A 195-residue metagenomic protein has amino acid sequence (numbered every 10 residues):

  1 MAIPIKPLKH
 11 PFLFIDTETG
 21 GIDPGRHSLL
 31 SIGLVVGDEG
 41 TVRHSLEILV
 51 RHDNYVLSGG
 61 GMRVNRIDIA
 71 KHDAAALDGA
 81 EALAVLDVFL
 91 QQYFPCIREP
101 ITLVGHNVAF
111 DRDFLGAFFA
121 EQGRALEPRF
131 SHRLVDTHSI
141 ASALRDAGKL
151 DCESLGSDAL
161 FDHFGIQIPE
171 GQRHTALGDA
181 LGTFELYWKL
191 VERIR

Functional and structural regions predicted by a protein language model:
A2-A109, G116, D162-Q167: Conserved non-catalytic scaffold segment of RNase H-like nuclease domains
D16-E18, D111, D136, D179: Acidic active-site catalytic centers that drive phospho-/nucleotidyl reactions and related ester hydrolyses
T19-G21, S139, G182: Short, glycine/acidic-enriched loop or turn micro-motifs at the edges of active sites
I22-P24, S142, E185: Conserved protein kinase catalytic core
V50-H72, T137-A180: Active-site-proximal helix-loop-helix substrate-binding element of RNase H-like nuclease domains
T102-A109, D113-F114, F119, L150-R195: Acidic, Mg2+-coordinating catalytic module of metal-dependent nucleases/exonucleases that use a two-metal-ion mechanism
V108, S131-H138: The first long alpha-helix at the start of the GST-like C-terminal all-alpha domain
R112-R133: Substrate-recognition/cap helix-loop segment adjacent to the acidic, metal-dependent catalytic center of Asp-based
